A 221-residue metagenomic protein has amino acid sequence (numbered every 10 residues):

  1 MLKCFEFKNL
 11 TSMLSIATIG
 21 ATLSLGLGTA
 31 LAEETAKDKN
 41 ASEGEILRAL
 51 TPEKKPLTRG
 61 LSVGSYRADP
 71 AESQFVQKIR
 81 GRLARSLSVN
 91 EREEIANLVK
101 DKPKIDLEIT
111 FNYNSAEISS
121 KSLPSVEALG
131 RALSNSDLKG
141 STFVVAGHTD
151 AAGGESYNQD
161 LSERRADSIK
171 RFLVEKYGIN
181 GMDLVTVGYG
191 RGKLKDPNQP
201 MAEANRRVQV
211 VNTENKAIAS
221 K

Functional and structural regions predicted by a protein language model:
L2, I19, T35-K39: Accessory regions outside conserved functional cores
L2-A17: Bacterial N-terminal signal peptides that target proteins for export
S15-G26: Bacterial N-terminal signal peptides
G26-A32: Sec/Tat signal peptide C-region and signal peptidase I cleavage site
T29, K104, E108, T142 (+2 more regions): A residue-level signal for beta-strand positions that form part of recognition/binding surfaces within mature
T35-T142, N215-K221: Periplasmic peptidoglycan-binding/tethering modules of Gram-negative envelope proteins
H148-K221: Periplasmic OmpA-like peptidoglycan-binding domain that tethers envelope proteins to the cell wall
